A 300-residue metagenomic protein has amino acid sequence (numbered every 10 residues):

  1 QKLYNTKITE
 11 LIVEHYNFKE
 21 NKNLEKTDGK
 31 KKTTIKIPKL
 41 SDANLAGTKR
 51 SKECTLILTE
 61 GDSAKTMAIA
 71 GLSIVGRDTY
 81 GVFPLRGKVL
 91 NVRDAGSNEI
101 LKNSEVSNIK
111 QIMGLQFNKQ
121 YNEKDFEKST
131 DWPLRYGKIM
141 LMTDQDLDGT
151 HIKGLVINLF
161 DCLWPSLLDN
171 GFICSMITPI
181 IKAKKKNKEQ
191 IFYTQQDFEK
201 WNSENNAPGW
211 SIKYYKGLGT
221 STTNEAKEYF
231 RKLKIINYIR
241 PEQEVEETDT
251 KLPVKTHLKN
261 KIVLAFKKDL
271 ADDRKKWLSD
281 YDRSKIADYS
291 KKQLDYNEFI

Functional and structural regions predicted by a protein language model:
Q1-I300: Conserved phosphate-chemistry cores used by DNA topoisomerases
